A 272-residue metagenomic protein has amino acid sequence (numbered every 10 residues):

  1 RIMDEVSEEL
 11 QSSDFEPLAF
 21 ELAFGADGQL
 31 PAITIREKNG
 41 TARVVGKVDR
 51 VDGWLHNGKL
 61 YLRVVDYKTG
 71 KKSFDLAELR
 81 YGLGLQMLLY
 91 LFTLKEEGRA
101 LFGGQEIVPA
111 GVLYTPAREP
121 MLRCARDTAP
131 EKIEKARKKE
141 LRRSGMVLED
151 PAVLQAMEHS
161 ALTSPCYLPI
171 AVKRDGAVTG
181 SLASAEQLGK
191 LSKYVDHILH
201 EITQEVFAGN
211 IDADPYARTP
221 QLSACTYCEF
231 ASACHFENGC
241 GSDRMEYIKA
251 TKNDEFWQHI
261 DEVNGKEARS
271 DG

Functional and structural regions predicted by a protein language model:
R1-G272: Structural signature of nuclease core domains in nucleic-acid processing machines
